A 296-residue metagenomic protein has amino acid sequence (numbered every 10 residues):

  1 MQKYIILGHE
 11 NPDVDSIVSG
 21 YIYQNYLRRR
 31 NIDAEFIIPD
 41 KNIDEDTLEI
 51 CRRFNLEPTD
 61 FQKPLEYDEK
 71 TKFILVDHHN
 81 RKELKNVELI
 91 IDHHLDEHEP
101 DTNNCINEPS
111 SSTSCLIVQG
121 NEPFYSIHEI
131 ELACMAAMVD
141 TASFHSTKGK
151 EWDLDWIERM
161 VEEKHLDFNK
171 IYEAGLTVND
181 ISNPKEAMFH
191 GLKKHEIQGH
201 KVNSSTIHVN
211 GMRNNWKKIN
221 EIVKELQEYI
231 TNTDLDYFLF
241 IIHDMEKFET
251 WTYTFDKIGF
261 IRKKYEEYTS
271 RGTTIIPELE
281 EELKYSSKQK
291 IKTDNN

Functional and structural regions predicted by a protein language model:
M1-H190, K194-N296: Replace "Mg2+/Mn2+-dependent" with "divalent metal-dependent
